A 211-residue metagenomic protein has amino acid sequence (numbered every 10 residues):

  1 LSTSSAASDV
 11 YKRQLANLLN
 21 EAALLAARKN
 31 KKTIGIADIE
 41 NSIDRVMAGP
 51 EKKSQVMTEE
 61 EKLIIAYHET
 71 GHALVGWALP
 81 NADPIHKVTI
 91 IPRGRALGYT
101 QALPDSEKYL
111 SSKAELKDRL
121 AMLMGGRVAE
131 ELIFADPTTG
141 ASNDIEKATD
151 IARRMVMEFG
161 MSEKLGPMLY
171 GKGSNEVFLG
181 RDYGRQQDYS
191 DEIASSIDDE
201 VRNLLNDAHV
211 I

Functional and structural regions predicted by a protein language model:
L1-A7, Y11: Single conserved hydrophobic/aromatic residue that forms the stacking wall/gate of nucleotide- or nucleobase-binding
Y11, A22, I39, H68 (+2 more regions): Conserved RecA-like P-loop NTPase ATPase core
Q14-R28, E40: C-terminal helical "lid" of AAA+/P-loop NTPase domains
K31-T33: Inter-lobe coupling/hinge segments of SF2-like helicase ATPases
I39-V56, Q101, L132-I133: Active-site scaffold of zinc-dependent metalloenzymes
S54-I64: Short pre-active-site segment immediately N-terminal to the catalytic Zn-binding motif
I64-Y67, A73-I211: Soluble catalytic regions of large protease machineries
